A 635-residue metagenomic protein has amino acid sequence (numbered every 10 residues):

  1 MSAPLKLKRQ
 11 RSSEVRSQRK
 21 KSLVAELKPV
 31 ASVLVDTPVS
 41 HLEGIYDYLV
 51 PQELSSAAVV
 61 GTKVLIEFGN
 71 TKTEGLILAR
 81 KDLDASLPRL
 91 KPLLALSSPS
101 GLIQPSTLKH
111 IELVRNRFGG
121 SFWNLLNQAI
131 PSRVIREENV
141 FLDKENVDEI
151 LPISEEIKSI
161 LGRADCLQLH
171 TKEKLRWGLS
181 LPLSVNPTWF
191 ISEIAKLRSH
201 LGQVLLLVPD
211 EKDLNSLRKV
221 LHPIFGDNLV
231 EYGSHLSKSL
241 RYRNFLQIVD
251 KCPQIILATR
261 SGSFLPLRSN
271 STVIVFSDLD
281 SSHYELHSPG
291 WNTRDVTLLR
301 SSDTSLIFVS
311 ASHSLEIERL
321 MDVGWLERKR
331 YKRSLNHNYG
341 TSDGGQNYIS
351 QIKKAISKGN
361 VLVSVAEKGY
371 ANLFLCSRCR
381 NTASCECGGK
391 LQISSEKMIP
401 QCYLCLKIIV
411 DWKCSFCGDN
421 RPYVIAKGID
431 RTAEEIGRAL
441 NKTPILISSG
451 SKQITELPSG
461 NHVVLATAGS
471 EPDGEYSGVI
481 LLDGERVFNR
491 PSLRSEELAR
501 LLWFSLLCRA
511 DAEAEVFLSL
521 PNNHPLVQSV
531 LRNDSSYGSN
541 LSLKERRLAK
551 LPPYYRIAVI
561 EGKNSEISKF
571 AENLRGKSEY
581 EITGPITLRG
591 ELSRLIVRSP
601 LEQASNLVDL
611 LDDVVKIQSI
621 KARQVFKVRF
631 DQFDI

Functional and structural regions predicted by a protein language model:
M1-S334, N338-D343, K354, Y476 (+6 more regions): Accessory, non-ATPase domains that flank or precede helicase/AAA+ motor cores in DNA-metabolism machines
V60-K63, Q346-N360, E435, N441-I635: C-terminal helicase module of SF1/SF2 nucleic-acid helicases/translocases
I153-L167, L181-S192, I393-L404, S529-K550: Short N-terminal or domain-adjacent regulatory/targeting segments
V204, L306, V361, E515-V516: Hydrophobic/aromatic residues located in beta-strands of well-ordered beta-sheets within soluble catalytic
L206-L207, I256-A258, L306-V309, S364 (+2 more regions): Short, hydrophobic beta-strand segments that form beta-sheet elements in well-ordered domains
G290-R294, I429, E496-R500: Amphipathic alpha-helical segments in well-structured domains
S357-A439: Cys/His-rich short segments
